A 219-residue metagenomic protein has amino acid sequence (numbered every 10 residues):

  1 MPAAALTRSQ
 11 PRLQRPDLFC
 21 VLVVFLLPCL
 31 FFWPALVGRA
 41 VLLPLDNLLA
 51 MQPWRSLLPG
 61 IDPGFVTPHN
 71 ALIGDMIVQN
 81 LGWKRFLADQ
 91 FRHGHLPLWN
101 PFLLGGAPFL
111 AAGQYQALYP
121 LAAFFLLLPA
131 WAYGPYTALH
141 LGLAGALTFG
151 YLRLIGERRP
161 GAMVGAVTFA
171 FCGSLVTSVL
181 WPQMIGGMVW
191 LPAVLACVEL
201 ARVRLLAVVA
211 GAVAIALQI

Functional and structural regions predicted by a protein language model:
M1-A3, C197: Short coil-to-helix leader/linker segments, especially the first N-terminal amphipathic alpha-helix with its helix
A3-Q10, A71-G74: Transmembrane signal-anchor hairpin modules in multi-pass inner-membrane enzymes, especially those that act on
T7-L22: N-terminal membrane topogenic signal
S9-L13, D89, L217: Intrinsically disordered, low-complexity regions enriched in polar/acidic and amide residues
D17-L18, I77, W83-R85, G161-M163 (+1 more regions): Short hydrophobic "helix-edge" motifs at membrane interfaces and signal-peptide entry regions
L18-F32: Hydrophobic alpha-helical transmembrane signal-anchor segments
V24, L139-I155, R159-I219: Membrane-embedded helix bundles of polyisoprenyl
P28-T148, V167-V189: Membrane-interface coil-to-helix junctions
